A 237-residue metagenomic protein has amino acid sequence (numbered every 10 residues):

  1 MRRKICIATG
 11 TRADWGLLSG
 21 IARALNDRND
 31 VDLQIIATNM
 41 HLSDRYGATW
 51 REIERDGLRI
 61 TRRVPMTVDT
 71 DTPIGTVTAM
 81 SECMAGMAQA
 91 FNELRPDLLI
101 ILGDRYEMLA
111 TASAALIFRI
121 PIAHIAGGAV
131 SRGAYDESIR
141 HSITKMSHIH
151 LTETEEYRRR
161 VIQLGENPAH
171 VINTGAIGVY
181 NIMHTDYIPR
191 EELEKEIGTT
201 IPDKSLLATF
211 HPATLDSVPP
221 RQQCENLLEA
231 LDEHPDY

Functional and structural regions predicted by a protein language model:
R2-K4, I201-L207, Y237: Charged active-site motifs of nucleotide-sugar-dependent glycosyltransferases
K4, A8-T9, W15-N26, M66-P168: Active-site and donor-binding regions of nucleotide-sugar-utilizing enzymes
I7, I35-A37, I101, H124 (+2 more regions): Structural beta-sheet core signal
G10-T11, A37-M40, G127, A176: Cofactor-binding loop segments of dinucleotide-utilizing enzymes, especially the Rossmann-like FAD- and NAD(P)+-binding
D30-D32, E229-Y237: A conserved nucleotide-sugar
D32-T76, G86: Conserved nucleotide-sugar phosphate-binding/catalytic loop shared by glycosyltransferases and other
H41-G47, S147-Q222: A nucleotide-sugar donor-handling region in carbohydrate enzymes
E137-S138, P220-L228: Charged helix-capping and loop-helix junction motifs
